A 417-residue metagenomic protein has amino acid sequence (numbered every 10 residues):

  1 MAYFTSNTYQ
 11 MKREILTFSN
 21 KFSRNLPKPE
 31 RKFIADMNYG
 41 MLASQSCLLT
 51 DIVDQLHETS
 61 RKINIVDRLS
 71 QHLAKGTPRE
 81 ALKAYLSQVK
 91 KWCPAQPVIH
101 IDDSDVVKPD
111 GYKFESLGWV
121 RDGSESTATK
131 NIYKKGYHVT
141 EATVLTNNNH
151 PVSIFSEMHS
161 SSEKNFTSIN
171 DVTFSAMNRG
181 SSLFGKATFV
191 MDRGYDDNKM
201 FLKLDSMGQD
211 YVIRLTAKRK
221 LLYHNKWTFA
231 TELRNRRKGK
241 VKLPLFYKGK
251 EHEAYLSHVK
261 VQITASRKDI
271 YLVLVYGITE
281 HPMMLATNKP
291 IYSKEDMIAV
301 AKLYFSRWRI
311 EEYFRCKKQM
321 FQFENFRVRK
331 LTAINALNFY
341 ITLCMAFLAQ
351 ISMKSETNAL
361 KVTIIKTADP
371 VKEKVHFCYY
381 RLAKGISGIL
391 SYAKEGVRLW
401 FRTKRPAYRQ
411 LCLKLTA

Functional and structural regions predicted by a protein language model:
M1-A43, Q55, Y112, L145-A417: Single, function-defining residue in the core of a domain
N38-M41, E58, Q71-P78, K130-N131 (+2 more regions): Short secondary-structure transition/capping motifs
Q55-R68: Short, basic interhelical loop/turn and adjoining N-cap of the next helix at nucleic-acid- or acidic-partner-contacting
V66-N147, V259-K260: Active-site-proximal, Lys/Arg-enriched surface segment that forms a nucleic-acid-binding/basic interface patch
